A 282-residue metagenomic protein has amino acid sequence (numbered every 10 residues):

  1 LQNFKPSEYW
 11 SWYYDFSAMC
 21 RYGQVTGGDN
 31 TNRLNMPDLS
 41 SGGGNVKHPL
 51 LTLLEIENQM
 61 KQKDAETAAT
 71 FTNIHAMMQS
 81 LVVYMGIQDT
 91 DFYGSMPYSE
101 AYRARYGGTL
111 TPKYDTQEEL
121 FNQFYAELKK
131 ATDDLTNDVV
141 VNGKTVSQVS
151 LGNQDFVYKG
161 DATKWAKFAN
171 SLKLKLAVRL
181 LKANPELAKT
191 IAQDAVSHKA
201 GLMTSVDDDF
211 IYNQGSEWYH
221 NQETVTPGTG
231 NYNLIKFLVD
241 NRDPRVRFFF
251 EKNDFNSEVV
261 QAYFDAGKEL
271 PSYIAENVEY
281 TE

Functional and structural regions predicted by a protein language model:
L1-Q24, Q62: Extreme N-terminal leader/anchor segments
C20-E282: Structured, solvent-exposed acidic/aromatic patches
